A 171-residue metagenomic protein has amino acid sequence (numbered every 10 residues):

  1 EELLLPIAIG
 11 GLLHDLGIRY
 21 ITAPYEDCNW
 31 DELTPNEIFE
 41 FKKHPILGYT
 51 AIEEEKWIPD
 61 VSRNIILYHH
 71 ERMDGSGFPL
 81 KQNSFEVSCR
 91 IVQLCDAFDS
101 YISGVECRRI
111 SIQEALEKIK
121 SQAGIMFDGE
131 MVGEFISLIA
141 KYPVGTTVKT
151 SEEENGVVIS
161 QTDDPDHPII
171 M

Functional and structural regions predicted by a protein language model:
E1-M171: Histidine- and acidic-residue-rich, metal-dependent catalytic cores
